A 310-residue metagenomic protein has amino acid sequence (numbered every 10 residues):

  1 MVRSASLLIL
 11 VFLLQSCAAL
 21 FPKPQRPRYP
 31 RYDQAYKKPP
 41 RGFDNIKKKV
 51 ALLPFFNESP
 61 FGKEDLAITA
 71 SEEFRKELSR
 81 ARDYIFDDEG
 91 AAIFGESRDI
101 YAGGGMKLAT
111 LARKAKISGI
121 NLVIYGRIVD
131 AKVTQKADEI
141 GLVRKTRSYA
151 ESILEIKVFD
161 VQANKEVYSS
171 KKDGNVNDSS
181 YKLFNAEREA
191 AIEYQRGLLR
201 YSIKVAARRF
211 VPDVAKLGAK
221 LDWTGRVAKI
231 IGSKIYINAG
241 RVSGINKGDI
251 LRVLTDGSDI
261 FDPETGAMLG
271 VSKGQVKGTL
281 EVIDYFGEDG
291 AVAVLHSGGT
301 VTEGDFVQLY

Functional and structural regions predicted by a protein language model:
M1-S4: Positively charged n-region of N-terminal signal peptides that target proteins for export
S6-Q15: Bacterial N-terminal signal peptides
A18-I46, D160-G232, K247, R252 (+1 more regions): C-terminal/domain-edge helix-coil "capping" segments
K47-P54, E58-V129, K165-S169, N246 (+2 more regions): N-terminal segment of the mature soluble domain
F61-E72, G105, A109, T146-Y149 (+4 more regions): Soluble non-cytosolic domains of exported or imported proteins
L122, A219-D222, V271-G278: Short coil-to-beta-strand transition motifs
Y125-K182: Amphipathic beta-strand/beta-sheet edge segments enriched in Tyr/Trp
I250-G287, H296: C-terminal soluble interaction/assembly domains
